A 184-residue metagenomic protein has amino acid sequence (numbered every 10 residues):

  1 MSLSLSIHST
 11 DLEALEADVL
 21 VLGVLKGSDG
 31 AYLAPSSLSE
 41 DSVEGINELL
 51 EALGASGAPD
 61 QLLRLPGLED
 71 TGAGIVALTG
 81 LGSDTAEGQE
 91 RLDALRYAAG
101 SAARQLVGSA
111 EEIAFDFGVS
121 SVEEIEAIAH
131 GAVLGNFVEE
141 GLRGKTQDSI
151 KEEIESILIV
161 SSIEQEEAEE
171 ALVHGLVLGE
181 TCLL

Functional and structural regions predicted by a protein language model:
M1-L184: Short amphipathic alpha-helical segment within the helicase RecA-like ATPase core that mediates nucleic-acid
